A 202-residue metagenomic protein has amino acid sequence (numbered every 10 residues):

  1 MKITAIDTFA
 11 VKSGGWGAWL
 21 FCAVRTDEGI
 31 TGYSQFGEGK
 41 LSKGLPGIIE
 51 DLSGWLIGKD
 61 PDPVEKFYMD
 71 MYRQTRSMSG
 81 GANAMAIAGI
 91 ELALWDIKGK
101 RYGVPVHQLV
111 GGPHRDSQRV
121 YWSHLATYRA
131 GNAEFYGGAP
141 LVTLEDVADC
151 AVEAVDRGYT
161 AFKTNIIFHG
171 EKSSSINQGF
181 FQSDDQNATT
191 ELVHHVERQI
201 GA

Functional and structural regions predicted by a protein language model:
M1-S13, V104-Q118: N-terminal amphipathic alpha-helix/helix-capping segment at the start of soluble metabolic enzymes
M1-Y33, G37: Structured beta-strand/loop patches that form or line metal/cofactor-binding pockets in enzymes
C22, T26, Y33, R101-V104 (+3 more regions): Ligand-binding pocket scaffold of soluble enzyme catalytic domains
R25-Y102: Metal- or metallocofactor-binding catalytic centers and their adjacent structured scaffolds across diverse enzyme
V64, V106-H107, N165: Flexible, glycine/charged-enriched surface loops at secondary-structure junctions
S117, W122-A202: Metal-dependent enolase-superfamily TIM-barrel catalytic cores that perform enediolate-based chemistry
